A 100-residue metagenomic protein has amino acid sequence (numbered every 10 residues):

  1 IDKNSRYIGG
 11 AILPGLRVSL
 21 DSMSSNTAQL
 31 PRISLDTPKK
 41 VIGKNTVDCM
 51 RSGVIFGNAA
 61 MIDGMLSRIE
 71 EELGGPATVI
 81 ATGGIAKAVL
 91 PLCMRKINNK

Functional and structural regions predicted by a protein language model:
I1-Y7, M23: Gly/Thr-rich phosphate-binding beta-strand-loop-beta motif of the actin/hexokinase/Hsp70
Y7-I12, K96-K100: Short hydrophobic/aromatic-enriched beta-strand-loop microsegments
P14-L16: A short acidic/small-residue loop/turn micro-motif
S19-K100: ATP-binding/phosphotransfer module of carbohydrate and carboxylate kinases, centering on a glycine-rich
